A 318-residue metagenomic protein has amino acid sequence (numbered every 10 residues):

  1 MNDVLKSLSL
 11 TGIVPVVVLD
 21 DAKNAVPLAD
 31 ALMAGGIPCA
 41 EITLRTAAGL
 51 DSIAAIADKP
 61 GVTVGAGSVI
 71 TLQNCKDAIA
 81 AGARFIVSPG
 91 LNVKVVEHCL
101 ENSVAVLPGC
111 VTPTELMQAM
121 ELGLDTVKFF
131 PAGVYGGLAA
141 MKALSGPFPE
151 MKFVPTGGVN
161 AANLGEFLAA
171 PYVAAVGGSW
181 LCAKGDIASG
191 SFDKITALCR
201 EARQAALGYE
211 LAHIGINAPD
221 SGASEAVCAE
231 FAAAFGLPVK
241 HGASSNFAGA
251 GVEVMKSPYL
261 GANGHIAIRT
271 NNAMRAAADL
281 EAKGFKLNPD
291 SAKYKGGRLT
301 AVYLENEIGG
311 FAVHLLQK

Functional and structural regions predicted by a protein language model:
V4-V18, R203-C228, G261-I268: N-terminal beta-strand motif that seeds the catalytic metal site of vicinal oxygen chelate
P15, L32, A78, V127 (+2 more regions): Conserved, mostly hydrophobic/aromatic
V16-V18, C39-T46, T63-I70, A83-L91 (+3 more regions): Catalytic beta/alpha-barrel core
L28, R45-A47, G215-M255, R275-A276 (+2 more regions): Core segments of cupin and vicinal oxygen chelate
L28, T71-A81, T114-L122, A139 (+1 more regions): Catalytic cores of alpha/beta
P89-V95, K128-L138, Y172-I195: Glycine-rich phosphate-binding active-site loops on the catalytic face of alpha/beta enzymes
C99-V104, G185-L207: C-terminal helical cap(s) of enzyme catalytic domains, especially alpha/beta-barrels
G190, V252-K256, E281-K318: Vicinal oxygen chelate
